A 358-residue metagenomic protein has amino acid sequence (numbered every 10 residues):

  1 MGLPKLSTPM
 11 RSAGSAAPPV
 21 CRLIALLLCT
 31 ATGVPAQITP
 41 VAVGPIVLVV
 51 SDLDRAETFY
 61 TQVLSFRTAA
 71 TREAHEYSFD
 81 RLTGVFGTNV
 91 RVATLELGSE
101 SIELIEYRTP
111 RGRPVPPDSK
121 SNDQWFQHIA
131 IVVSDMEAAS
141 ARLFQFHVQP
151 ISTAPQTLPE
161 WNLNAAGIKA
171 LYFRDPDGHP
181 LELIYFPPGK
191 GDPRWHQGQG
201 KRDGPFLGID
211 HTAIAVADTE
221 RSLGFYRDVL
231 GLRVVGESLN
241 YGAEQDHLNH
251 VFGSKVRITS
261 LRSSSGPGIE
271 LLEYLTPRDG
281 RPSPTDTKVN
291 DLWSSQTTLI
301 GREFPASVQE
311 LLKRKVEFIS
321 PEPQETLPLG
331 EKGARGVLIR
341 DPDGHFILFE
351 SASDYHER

Functional and structural regions predicted by a protein language model:
M1-P18: N-terminal secretory signal peptides that target proteins for export/translocation
C21-G33: Bacterial N-terminal signal peptides
Q37-I38, T71, I131, E137-L207 (+4 more regions): Vicinal oxygen chelate
V41-S51, V90-L104, R108-T109, V115-L143 (+5 more regions): Vicinal oxygen chelate
V49-S99, A138, Q145, N164-A166 (+3 more regions): Core segments of cupin and vicinal oxygen chelate
D54, T58, Q62-A74, T109-P110 (+12 more regions): Extended intrinsically disordered, low-complexity coil regions enriched in Ser, Thr, Gly, Ala and often Pro
T83-V85, D118-S121, N162, D203 (+2 more regions): Short consensus segments that form the blades of beta-propeller domains, in both extracellular/periplasmic
